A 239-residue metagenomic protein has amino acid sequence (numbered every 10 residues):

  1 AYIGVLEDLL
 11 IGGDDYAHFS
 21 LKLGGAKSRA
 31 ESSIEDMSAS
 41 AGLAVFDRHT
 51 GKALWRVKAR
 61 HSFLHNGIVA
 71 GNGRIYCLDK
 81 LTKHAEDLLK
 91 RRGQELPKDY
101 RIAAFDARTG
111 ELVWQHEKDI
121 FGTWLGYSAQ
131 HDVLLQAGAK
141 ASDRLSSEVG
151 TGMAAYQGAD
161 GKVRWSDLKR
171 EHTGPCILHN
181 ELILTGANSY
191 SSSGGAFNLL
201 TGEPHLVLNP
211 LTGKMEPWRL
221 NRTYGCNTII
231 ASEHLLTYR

Functional and structural regions predicted by a protein language model:
A1-L64, V69-R239: Extracytoplasmic/lumenal domain signature
